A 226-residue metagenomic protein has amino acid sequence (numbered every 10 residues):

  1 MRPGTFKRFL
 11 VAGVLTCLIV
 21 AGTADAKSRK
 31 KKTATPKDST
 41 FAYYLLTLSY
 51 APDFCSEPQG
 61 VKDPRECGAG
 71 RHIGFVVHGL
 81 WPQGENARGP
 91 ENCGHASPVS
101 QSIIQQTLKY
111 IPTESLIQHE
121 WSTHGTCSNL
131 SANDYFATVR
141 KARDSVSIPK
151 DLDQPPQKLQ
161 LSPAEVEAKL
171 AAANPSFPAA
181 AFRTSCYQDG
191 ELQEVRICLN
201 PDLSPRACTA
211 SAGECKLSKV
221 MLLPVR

Functional and structural regions predicted by a protein language model:
M1-T5: N-terminal secretory signal peptides that target proteins for export/translocation
F6, L10-V20: Hydrophobic helical h-region of N-terminal Sec-dependent signal peptides in bacterial secretory/periplasmic proteins
C17, K37, C186-Q188: Sterically constrained small-residue positions within well-ordered secondary structures of folded domains
A21-G22, P36, V61, C93: Hydrophobic alpha-helical segments
A24-S28: Boundary at the C-terminal end of the N-terminal hydrophobic targeting segment
K30-C55, K62-E66, L108: Aromatic-lined ligand-binding clefts that engage carbohydrates, nucleic acids, or primary amines
T47, Q59-R226: Domain-level detector of nuclease and nuclease-like folds in predominantly extracellular/periplasmic contexts
